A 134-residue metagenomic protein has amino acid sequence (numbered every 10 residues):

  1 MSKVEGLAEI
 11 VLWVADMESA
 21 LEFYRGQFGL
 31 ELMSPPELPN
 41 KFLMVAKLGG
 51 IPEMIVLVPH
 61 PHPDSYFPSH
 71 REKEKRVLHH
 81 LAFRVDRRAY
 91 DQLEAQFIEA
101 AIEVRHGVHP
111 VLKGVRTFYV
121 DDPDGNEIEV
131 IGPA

Functional and structural regions predicted by a protein language model:
M1-S19, L78-L81, A134: N-terminal beta-strand motif that seeds the catalytic metal site of vicinal oxygen chelate
S2-K3, E94-A134: Vicinal oxygen chelate
W13-I55, P59: Core segments of cupin and vicinal oxygen chelate
S19, R88-L93: Short, conserved charged micro-motifs
K41, H62-S69, H106: A short, acidic/glycine-rich surface segment
I51-I55, S65, G125-I128: Short, charged/polar, Gly/Pro-enriched secondary-structure boundary elements
L57-H60, H70-H79: Helix-adjacent hinge/juxtasegments
V58-H62, P133-A134: Acetyl-CoA-dependent GNAT
